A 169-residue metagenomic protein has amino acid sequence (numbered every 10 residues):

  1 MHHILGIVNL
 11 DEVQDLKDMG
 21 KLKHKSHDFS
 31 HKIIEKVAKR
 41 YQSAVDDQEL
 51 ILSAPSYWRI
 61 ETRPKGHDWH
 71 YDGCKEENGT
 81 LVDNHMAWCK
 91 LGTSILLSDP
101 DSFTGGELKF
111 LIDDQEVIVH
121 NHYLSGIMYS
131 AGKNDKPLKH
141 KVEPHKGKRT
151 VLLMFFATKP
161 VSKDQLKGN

Functional and structural regions predicted by a protein language model:
M1-D68, N169: Non-heme Fe(II)/2-oxoglutarate
H2-H3, I7, Y57, S94-L96 (+2 more regions): Conserved hydrophobic/aromatic beta-strand scaffold that supports enzyme active sites
V13, T80-A87, P144-G147: Short, glycine/small-residue-enriched coil/turn segments at secondary-structure junctions
V45-E49, D99-T104: Proline-centered turn/helix-capping motifs that create local helix->coil transitions or kinks
L52-P55, P64-G66, W88-S94, G105-E107 (+2 more regions): Extracellular structured ligand-interaction cores
R59, E77-F103, F155-F156: Short, conserved beta-strand element in jelly-roll/cupin
K65-L81: Short acidic (Asp/Glu) patches
F103-N169: Catalytic core of Fe(II)/2-oxoglutarate
